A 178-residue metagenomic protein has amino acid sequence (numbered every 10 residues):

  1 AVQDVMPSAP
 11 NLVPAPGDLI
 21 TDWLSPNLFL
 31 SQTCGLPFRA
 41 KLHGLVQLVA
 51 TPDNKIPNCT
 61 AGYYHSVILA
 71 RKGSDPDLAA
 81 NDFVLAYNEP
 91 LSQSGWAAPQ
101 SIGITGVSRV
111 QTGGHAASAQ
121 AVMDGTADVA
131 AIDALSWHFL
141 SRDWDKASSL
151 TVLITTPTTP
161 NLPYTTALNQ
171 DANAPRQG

Functional and structural regions predicted by a protein language model:
A1, T60-A119: Bilobed "Venus flytrap"/periplasmic-binding protein-like clamshell domains and structurally analogous long
A1-Q47, T51-Y63, P76: N-terminal hydrophobic or amphipathic helices and topogenic motifs
S8-A15, F29, T105-G114, T151-T155: Short beta-strand-to-loop elements that line the ligand-binding cleft of bilobed periplasmic-binding protein-like
W23, A121-M123: Hydrophobic residues within well-ordered alpha-helices
T33-H43, M123, D128-S148: A ligand-binding cleft/hinge motif common to bilobed small-molecule-binding domains
A50-P52, N58-V67, D145-Q177: Periplasmic-binding protein-like
V84, S118, G125-A130, L162: Conserved active-site beta-strand-loop modules that form the wall/rim of enzyme catalytic pockets and either contain
G95-Q100, A121, R142-D143, P163-T165: A short secondary-structure junction signal
